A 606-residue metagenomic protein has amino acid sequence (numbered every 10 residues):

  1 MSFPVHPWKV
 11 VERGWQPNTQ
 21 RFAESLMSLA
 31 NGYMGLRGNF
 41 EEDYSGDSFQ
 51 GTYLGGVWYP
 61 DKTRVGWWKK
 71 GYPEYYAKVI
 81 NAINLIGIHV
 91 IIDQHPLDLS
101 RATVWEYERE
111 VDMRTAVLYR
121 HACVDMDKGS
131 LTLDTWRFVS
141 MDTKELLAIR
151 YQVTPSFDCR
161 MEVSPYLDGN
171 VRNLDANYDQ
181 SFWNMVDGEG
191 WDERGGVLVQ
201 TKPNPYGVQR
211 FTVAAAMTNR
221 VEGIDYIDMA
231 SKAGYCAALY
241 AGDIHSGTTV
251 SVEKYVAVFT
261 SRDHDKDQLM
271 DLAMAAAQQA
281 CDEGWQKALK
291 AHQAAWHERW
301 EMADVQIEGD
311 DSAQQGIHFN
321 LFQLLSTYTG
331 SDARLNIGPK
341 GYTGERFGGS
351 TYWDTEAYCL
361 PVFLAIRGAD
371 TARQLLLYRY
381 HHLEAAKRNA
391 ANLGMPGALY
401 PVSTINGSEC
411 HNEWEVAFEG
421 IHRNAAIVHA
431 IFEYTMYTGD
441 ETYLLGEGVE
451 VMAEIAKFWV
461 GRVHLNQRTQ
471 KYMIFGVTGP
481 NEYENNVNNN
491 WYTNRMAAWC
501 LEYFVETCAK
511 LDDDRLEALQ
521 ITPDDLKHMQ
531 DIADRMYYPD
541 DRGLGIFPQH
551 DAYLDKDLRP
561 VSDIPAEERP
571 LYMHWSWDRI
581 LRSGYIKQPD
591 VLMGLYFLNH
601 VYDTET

Functional and structural regions predicted by a protein language model:
M1-R346: Acidic/polar, glycine-enriched structural segments that form the non-catalytic walls/loops of the carbohydrate-binding
L85-G87, P96-A102, D310-H318, E356-P401: Carboxylate/His-rich catalytic cores and anion/metal-binding grooves
E301-Q306, Q323-S326, A357-A369, E415 (+5 more regions): Well-ordered alpha-helical scaffold segments within catalytic/enzyme domains
G309, T343-W353, N412-N424, N481-N494 (+3 more regions): Solvent-exposed loop and edge beta-strand segments that line ligand/cofactor-binding and catalytic clefts
F319-S326, Y378-A385, E450-R462, W499 (+4 more regions): Alpha-helical scaffold segments in carbohydrate-active enzymes
Y328-T343, A369-H429, T435, T442-G446 (+2 more regions): Helix-terminus loop motifs that line ligand-binding clefts
T351-A357, P361-Y380, E502, E506-A509 (+1 more regions): Active-site core of glycosidic bond-cleaving carbohydrate-active enzymes
F458-D524: Acidic/histidine-rich catalytic neighborhood
